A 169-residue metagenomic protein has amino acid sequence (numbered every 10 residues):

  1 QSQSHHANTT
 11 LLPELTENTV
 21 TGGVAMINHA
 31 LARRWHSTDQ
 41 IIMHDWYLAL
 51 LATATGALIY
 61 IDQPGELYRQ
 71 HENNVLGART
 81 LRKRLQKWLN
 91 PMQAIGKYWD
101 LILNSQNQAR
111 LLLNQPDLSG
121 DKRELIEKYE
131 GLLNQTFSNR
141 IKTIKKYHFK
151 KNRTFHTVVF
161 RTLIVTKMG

Functional and structural regions predicted by a protein language model:
S2-L81: Conserved nucleotide-sugar donor-binding catalytic segment
I41, R69-G169: C-terminal subregions of glycosyltransferases and related glycan-biosynthesis enzymes
